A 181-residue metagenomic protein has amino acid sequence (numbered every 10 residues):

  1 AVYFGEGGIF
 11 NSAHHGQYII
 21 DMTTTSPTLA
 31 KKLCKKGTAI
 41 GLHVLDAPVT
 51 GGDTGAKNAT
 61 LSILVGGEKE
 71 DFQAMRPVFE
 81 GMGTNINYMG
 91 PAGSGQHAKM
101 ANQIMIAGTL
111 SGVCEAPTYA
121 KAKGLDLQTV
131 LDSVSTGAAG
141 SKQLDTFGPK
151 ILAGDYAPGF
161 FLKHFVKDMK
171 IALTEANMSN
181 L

Functional and structural regions predicted by a protein language model:
A1-G7: Glycine-rich, highly charged phosphate/nucleotide-binding loops
Y3, I19, T24-A107: Rossmann-fold dinucleotide-binding core
I9-H15: Short, conserved loop/helix-junction motifs that constitute active-site signature segments in enzyme catalytic cores
I40-G41, K123, S179: Helix C-cap/helix->beta junction micro-motif
A92, Q96, G140-L181: Interdomain hinge/lid region at the active-site interface of Rossmann-like NAD(P)-dependent oxidoreductases
S111-G112: Glycine-rich beta-to-alpha active-site loop
A116: Cationic-aromatic interfacial patches
L125-A138: Small-residue-rich helix-loop
